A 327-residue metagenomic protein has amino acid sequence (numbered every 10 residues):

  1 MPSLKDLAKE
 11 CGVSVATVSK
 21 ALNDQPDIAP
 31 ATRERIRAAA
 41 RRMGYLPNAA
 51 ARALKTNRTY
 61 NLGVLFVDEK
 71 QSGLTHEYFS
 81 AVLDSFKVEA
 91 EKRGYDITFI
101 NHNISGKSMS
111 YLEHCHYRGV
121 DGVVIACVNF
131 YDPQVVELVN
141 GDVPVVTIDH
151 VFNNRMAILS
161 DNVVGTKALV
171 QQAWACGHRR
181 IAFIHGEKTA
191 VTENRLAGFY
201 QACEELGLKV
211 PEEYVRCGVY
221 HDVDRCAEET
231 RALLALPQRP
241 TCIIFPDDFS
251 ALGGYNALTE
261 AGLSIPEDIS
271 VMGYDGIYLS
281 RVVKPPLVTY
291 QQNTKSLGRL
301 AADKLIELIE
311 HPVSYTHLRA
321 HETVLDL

Functional and structural regions predicted by a protein language model:
M1, P47-N48, S108-S110, Y131-D132 (+2 more regions): Structural motif corresponding to alpha-helix initiation and N-cap regions
M1-Y60: N-terminal helix-turn-helix DNA-binding module of bacterial transcription factors
E10, R42, S85-R93, N140-T147 (+2 more regions): Bacterial carbohydrate/catabolite-sensing allosteric modules
Q25, N57, S72, K107 (+5 more regions): Generic structural signal for helix capping and beta-alpha/helix-loop junctions
R33, F79-L83, L196: Short amphipathic alpha-helical segment that frequently serves as the phosphate-/nucleotide-binding helix
R42-N48, I104-S108, C127-V128, Y255: Short gly/ser/thr-rich secondary-structure transition/capping motifs
N61-Q171, A175, L234-A235, F249: Alpha-helical recognition/docking segments in bacterial nutrient-uptake and carbohydrate-utilization systems
